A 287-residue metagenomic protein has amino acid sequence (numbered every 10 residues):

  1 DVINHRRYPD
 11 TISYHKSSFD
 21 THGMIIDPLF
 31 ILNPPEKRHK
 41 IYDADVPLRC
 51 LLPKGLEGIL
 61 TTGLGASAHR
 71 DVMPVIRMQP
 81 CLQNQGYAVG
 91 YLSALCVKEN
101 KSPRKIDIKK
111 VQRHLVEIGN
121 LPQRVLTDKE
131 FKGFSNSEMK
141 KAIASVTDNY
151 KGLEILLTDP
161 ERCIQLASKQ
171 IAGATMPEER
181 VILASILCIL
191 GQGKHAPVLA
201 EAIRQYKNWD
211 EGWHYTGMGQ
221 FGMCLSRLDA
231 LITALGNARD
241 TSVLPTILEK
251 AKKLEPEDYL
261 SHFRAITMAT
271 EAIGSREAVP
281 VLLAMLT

Functional and structural regions predicted by a protein language model:
D1-K140, E161, Q192-G193, D240 (+2 more regions): Flavin (FAD/FMN)-binding glycine-rich loop and adjacent Rossmann-like elements that form
Y42, L153-I155: Class I Rossmann-like S-adenosyl-L-methionine
N84-Y91, V181, C188, D229 (+2 more regions): A structural signal for well-ordered alpha-helical segments within the folded catalytic domains of diverse enzymes
E130-I143, D159-A174, Q192-T216, D240-L254 (+1 more regions): Amphipathic alpha-helical scaffolding segments comprising HEAT/armadillo-like alpha-solenoid repeats
K140, Y150-L153, R162-I164, V181-S185: Eukaryotic, compositionally biased intrinsically disordered regions
I143-K151, A174-I182, E211, F221-A230 (+2 more regions): Generic helix N-cap/helix-start motif at coil->alpha-helix transitions
G152-L153, S168, L183-A184, A200 (+4 more regions): Hydrophobic core positions within HEAT/HEAT-like alpha-solenoid repeats
L157, C188, D229-I232, G236 (+3 more regions): Structural signature of alpha-helical solenoid repeat scaffolds
